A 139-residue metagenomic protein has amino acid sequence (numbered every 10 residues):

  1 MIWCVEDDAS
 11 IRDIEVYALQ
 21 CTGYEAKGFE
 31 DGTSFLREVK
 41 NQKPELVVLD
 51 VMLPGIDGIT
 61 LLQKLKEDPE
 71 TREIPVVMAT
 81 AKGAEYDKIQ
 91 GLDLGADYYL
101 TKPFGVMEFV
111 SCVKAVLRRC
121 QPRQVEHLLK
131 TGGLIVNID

Functional and structural regions predicted by a protein language model:
M1, A115-D139: Short, Lys/Arg-enriched segments at the junction into DNA-binding effector domains of transcriptional regulators
M1-C120: N-terminal/domain-start alpha-helical segments
